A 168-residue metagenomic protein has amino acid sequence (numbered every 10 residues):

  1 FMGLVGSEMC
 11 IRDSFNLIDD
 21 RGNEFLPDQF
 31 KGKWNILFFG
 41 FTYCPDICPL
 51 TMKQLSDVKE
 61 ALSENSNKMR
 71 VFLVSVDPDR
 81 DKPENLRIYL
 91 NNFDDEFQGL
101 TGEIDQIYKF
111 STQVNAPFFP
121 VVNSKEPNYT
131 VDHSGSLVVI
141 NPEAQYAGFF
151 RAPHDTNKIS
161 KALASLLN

Functional and structural regions predicted by a protein language model:
F1-G6, C10-I11: Single conserved hydrophobic/aromatic residue that forms the stacking wall/gate of nucleotide- or nucleobase-binding
R12-D13, N35, S134-S136: Short loop/turn microsegments at loop-to-beta-strand junctions
N16-L17, V139: Hydrophobic beta-strand positions
D20-R21, P142: Short, ordered coil/turn segments that flank beta-strands lining enzyme active or ligand-binding pockets
F25-T51, L55: Short active-site neighborhood of thiol/selenol oxidoreductases, capturing the structured segment around
T42, V74-D79, I104, N115-A116 (+1 more regions): Solvent-exposed coil/turn segments that connect beta secondary-structure elements in extracytoplasmic/periplasmic
L50-F110: Structural microenvironment flanking redox-active thiols in thiol-disulfide oxidoreductases
Q106-A162: Thiol/disulfide oxidoreductase modules built on the thioredoxin-like
